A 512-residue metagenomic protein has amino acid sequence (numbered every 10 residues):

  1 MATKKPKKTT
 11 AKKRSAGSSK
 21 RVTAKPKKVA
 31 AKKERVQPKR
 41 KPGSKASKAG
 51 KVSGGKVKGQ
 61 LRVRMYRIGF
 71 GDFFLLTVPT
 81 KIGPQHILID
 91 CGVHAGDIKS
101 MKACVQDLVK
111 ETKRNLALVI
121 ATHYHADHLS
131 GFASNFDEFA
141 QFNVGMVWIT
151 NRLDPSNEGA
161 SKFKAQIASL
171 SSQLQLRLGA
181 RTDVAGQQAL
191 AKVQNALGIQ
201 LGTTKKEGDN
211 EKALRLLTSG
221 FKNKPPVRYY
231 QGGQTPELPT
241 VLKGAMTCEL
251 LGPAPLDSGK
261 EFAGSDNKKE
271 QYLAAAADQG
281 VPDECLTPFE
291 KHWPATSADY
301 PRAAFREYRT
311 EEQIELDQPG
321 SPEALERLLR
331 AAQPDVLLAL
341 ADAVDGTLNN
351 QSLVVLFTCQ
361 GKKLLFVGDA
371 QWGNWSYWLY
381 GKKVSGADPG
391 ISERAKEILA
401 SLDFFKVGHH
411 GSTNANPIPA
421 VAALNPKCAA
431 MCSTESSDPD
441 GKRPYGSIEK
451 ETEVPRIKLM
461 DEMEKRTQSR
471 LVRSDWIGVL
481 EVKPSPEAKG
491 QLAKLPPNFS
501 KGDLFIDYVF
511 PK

Functional and structural regions predicted by a protein language model:
A2-K4, K8-T9, K13, K20 (+9 more regions): Flexible, acidic/histidine-containing loops and adjacent segments that form or flank the divalent-metal
V22-T23, V29: Long, intrinsically disordered low-complexity tandem-repeat regions enriched in serine/threonine/proline and other
G55-R114, Q173, L348-S376, A430: Conserved beta-strand hairpin/beta-sheet module of binuclear metal-dependent hydrolase folds, prominently
I68, V78-P79, D90-G92, I149-D154 (+4 more regions): Short loop/turn segments at strand-loop or loop-helix junctions that form parts of catalytic or ligand-binding pockets
F74-L76, H86-I89, K99-M101, S130-A133 (+6 more regions): Short, solvent-exposed loop/turn and secondary-structure capping segments
P79-I87, H94-V147, E393-S412, P426-A430: Active-site metal-binding motif and surrounding structural segment of the metallo-beta-lactamase
G96-K99, E158-Q166, P439-V454: Short, flexible/disordered intra-domain loops and linkers
A121, S130, W148, V367 (+2 more regions): Long, structured stretches of catalytic cores involved in phosphate-ester chemistry, encompassing
